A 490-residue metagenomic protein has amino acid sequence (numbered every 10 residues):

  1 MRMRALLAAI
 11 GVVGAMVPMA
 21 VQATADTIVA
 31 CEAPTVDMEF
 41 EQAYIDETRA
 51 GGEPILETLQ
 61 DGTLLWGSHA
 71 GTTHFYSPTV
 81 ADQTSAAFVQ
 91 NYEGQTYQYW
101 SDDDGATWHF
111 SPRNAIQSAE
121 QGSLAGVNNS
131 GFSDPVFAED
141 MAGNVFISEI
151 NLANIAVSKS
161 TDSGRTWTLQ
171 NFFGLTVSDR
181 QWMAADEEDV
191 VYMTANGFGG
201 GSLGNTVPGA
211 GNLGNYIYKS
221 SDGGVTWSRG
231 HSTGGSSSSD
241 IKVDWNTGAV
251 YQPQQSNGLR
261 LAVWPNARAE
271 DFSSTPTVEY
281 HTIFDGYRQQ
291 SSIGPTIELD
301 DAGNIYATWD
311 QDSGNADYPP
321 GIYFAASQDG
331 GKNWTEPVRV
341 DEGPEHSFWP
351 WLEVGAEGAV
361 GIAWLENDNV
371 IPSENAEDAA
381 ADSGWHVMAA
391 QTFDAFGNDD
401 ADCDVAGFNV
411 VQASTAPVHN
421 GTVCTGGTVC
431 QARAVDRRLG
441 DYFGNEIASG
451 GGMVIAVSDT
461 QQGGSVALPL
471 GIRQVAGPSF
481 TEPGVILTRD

Functional and structural regions predicted by a protein language model:
R2-A25: Secretory targeting and sorting signals
D26-D490: C-terminal PAP-associated
